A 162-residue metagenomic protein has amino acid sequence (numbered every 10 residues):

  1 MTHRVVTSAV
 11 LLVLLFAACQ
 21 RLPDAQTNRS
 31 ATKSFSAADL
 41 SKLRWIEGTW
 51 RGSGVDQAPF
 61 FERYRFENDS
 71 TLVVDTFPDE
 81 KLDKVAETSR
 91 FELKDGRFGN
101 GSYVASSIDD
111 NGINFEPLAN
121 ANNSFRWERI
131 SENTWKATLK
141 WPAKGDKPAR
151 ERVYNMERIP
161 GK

Functional and structural regions predicted by a protein language model:
M1-A9: Bacterial N-terminal signal peptides that target proteins for export
F16-A18: C-terminal motif of bacterial Sec signal peptides marking the signal peptidase cleavage site
Q20-T27: Bacterial lipoprotein signal-peptidase II cleavage site
N28-S36, R97-K162: Beta-sheet ligand-binding and adhesion/scaffold domains
S34-T49: N-terminal helix-cap/turn-to-beta initiation motif at the start of protein domains
A37, G52-N120: Central antiparallel beta-sheet cores of small beta-barrel/beta-sandwich binding domains
G48, S70-T71, N133: A short glycine-rich beta-turn/N-cap micro-motif
